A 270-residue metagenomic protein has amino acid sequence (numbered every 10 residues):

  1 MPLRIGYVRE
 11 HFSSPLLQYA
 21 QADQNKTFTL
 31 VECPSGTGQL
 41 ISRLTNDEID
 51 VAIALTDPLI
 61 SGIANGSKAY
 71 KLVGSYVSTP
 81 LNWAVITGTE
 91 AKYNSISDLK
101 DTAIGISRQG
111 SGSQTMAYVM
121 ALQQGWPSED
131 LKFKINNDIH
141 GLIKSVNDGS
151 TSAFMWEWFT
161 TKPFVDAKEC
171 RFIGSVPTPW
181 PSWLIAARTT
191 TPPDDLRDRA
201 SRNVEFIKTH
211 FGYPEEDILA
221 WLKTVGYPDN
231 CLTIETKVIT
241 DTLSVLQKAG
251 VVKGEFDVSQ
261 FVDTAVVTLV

Functional and structural regions predicted by a protein language model:
M1-P2, V270: Short, low-complexity disordered leader/linker segments with a strong preference for bacterial N-terminal type II
P2-P127, F133-K134, S152-W158, E169-P179: Short, glycine-/small- and polar/acidic-enriched structural segments that line small-molecule recognition paths
Q39, R43, G112-V119, G141 (+6 more regions): Extracytoplasmic/secreted proteins, especially bacterial periplasmic and envelope-associated proteins
S67, W126-S128, G212-Y213, V251-V252: Helix N-cap/coil-helix junction residues
V77-T87, D166-T191, S259-V270: Periplasmic-binding protein-like
D138-T209: Pocket-lining segment of extracytoplasmic ligand-binding domains
P193-V251: Secondary-structure end/capping motifs
T242-V270: C-terminal solvent-exposed extensions
